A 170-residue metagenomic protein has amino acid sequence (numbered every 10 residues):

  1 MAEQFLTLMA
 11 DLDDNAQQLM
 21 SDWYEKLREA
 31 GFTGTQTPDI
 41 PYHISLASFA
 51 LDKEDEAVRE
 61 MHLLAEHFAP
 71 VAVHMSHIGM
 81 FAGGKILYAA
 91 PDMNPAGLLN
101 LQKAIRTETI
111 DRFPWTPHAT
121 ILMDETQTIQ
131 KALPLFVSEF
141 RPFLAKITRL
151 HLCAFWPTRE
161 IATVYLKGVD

Functional and structural regions predicted by a protein language model:
M1-P70, D92-K146, E160-D170: Basic, often amphipathic N-terminal segments
T7, I86, R149: Short hydrophobic/aromatic beta-strand or adjacent loop that forms the aromatic wall/cage of a ligand/substrate-binding
F68-A72, M80-F81: Histidine-centered catalytic/metal-coordination loop motif
S76: Substrate/cofactor-recognition hotspot
G84-A90: Charge-rich, low-complexity N-terminal segments
H151-W156: Short, exposed beta-strand-loop hairpins at the edges of beta-sheets in extracellular/periplasmic proteins
